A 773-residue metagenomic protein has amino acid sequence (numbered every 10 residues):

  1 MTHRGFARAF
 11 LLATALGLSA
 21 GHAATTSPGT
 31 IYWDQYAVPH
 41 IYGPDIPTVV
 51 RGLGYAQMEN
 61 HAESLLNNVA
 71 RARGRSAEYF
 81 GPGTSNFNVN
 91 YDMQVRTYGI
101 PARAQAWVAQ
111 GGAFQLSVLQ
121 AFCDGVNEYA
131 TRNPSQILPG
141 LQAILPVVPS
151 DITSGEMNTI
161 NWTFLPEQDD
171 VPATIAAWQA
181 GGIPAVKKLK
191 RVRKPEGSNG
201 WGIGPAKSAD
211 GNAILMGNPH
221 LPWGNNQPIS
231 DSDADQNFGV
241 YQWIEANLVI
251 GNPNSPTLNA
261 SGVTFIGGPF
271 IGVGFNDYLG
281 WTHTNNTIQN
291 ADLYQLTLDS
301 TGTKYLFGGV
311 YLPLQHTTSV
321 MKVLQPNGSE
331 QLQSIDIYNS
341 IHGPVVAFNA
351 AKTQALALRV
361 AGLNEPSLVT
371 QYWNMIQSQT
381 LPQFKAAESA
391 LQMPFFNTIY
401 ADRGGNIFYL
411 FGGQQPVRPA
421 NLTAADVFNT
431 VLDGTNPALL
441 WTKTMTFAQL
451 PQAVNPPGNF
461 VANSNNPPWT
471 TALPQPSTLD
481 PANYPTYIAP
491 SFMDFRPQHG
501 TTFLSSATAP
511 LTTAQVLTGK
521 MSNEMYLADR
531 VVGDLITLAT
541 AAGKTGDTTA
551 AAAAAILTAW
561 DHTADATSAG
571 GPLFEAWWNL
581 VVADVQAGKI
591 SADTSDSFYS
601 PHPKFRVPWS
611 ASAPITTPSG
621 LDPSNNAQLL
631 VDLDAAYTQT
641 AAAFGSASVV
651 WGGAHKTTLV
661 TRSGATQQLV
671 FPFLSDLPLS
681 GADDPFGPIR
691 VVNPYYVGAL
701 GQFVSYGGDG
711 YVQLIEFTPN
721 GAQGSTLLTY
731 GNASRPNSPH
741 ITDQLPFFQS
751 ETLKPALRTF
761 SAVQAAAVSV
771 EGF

Functional and structural regions predicted by a protein language model:
M1-G5: N-terminal secretory signal peptides that target proteins for export/translocation
R8-S19: Bacterial N-terminal signal peptides
T25-G239, E245-P256, A260-F270: Substrate-recognition/specificity elements adjacent to catalytic centers across diverse enzyme folds
P39, G43, T48-R96, L279-E330 (+3 more regions): Gly/Pro-rich active-site capping loops and adjacent beta-alpha segments that organize cofactor/substrate pockets
Q115-Q227, D235, L391, R403-A420 (+4 more regions): Acidic, low-complexity N-terminal propeptides/linkers enriched in Ser/Thr/Asp/Gly that mediate export, maturation
L248-L258, V263, G274-L432: Glycine- and hydrophobic-rich flexible loops that cap the catalytic core of alpha/beta enzyme folds
P269, Q354, M393-A507, V581-V585 (+1 more regions): Hydrophobic alpha-helical segments
S300, E365-F396, R403-G404, D480-D534: Proteins synthesized as precursors that undergo proteolytic processing into mature forms
